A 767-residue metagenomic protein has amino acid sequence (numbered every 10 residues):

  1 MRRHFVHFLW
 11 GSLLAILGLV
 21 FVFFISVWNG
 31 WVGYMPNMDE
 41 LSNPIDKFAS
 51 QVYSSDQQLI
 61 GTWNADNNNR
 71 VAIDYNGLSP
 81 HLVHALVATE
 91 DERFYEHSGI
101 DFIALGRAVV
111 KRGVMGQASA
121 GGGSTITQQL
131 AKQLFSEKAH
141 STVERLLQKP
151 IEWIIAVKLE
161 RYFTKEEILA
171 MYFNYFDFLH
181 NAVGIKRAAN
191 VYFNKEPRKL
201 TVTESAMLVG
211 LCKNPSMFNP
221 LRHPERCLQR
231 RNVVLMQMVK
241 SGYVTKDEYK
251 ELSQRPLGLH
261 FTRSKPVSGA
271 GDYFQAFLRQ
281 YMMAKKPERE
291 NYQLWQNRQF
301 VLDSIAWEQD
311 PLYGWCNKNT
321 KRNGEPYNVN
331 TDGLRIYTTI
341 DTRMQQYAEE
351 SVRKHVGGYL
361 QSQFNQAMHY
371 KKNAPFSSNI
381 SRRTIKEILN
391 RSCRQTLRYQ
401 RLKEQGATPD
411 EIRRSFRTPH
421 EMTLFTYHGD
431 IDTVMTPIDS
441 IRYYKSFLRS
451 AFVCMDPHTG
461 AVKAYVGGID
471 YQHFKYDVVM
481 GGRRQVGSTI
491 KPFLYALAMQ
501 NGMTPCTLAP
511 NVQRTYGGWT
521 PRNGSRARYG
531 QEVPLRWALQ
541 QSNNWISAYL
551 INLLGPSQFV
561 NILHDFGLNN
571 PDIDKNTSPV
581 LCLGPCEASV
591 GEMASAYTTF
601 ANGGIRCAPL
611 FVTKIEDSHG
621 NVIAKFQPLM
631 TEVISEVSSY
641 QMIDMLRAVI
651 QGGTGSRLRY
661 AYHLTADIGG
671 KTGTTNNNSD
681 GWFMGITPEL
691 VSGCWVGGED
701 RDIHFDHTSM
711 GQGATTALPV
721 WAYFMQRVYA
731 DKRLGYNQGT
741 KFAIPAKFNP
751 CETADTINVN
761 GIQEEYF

Functional and structural regions predicted by a protein language model:
M1-Y53, R93, G113, Y359: N-terminal type II signal-anchor transmembrane helix that functions as the membrane-insertion/stop-transfer segment
V27, L78, E90-D101, M115-S119 (+17 more regions): Bacterial peptidoglycan biogenesis and beta-lactam-recognition machinery
D46-A49, Y53-E251, R255-W307, Y313-C316 (+6 more regions): Peptidoglycan glycan-strand catalytic modules in the bacterial/periplasmic cell-wall system
R70-L78, I336, Y444-S450, H473-F493 (+3 more regions): Short active-site loop at a secondary-structure junction that contains or immediately precedes the catalytic residue(s)
G121, T125-I126, S141-T142, E204 (+3 more regions): Extracytoplasmic/periplasmic proteins that interact with beta-lactams or build/remodel peptidoglycan
T125-I126, L134-S136, S141, R145 (+6 more regions): Active-site-adjacent helix/loop patches that line small-molecule binding or acyl-intermediate pockets
P256, G481-V533, A608-I623: Short, glycine/proline-biased beta-turn/loop segments that scaffold the active-site neighborhood
T338, T342-G358, L389-D456, A461 (+4 more regions): A penicillin-recognizing enzyme superfamily signal
